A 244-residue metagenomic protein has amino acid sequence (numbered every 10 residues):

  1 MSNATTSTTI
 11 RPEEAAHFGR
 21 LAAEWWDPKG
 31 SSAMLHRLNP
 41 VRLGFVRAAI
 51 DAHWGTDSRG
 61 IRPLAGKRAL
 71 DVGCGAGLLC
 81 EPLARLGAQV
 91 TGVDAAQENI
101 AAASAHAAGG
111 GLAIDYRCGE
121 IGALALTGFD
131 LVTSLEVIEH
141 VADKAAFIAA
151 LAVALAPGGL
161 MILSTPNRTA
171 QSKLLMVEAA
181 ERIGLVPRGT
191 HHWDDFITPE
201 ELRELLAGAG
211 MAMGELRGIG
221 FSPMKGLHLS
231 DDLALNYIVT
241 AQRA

Functional and structural regions predicted by a protein language model:
M1-S32: N-terminal, positively charged/glycine-rich alpha-helical extensions of SAM-dependent methyltransferases
R37-A65: Conserved alpha-helix/loop element of class I SAM-dependent methyltransferases that forms part of the SAM/SAH-binding
I50, W54, A107, L206: Conserved hydrophobic residues forming the short capping helix/wall of the S-adenosyl-L-methionine
D57-R62, K67-Q171, P199-L202, V239-R243: Conserved SAM-binding loop
T165, G184-E201: Acceptor-substrate binding/catalytic loop of class I
S172-R182: Short, flexible, mixed-charge acidic loops at enzyme active sites
D194-G210, L216: Short alpha-helix
L227-A244: Core SAM-dependent methyltransferase catalytic element
